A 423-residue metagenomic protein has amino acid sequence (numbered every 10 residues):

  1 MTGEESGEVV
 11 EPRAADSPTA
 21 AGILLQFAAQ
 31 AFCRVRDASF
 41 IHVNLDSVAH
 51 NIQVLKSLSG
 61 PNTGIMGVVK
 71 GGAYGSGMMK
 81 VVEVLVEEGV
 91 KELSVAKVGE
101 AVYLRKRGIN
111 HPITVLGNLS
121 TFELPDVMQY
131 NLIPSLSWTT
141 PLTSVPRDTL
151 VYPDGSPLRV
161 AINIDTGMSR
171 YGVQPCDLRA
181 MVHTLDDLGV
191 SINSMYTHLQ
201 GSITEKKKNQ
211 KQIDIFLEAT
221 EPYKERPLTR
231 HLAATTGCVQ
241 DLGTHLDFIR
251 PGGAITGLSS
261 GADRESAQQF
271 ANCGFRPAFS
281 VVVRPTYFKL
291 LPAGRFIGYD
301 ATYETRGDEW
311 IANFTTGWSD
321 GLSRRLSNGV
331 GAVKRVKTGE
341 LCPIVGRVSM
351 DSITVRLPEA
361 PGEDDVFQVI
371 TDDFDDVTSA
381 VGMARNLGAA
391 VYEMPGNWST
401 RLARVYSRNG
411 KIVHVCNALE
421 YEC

Functional and structural regions predicted by a protein language model:
G3-L45, A49, S57, E100 (+4 more regions): Active-site anion/phosphate-binding pocket segments in diverse small-molecule metabolic enzymes
R13, I23, F27, C33-V35 (+5 more regions): Active-site-proximal beta-alpha core segment in soluble small-molecule metabolic enzymes
